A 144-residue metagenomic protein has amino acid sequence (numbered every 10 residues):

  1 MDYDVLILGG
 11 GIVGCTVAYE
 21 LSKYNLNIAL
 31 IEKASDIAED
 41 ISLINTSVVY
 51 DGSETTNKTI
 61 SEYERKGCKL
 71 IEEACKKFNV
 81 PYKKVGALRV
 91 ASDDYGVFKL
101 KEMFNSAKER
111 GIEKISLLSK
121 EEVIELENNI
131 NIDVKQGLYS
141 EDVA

Functional and structural regions predicted by a protein language model:
Y3-L30: N-terminal Rossmann-like FAD-binding beta1-loop-alpha1 element of flavoenzymes
G11, A34, S47: Proline-glycine-enriched beta-turn/loop adjacent to the NAD(P) cofactor-binding site in Rossmann-like oxidoreductases
S22-I44: Glycine-rich FAD pyrophosphate-binding loop
Y24-L26, K76, N128: Proline-centered flexible-loop/turn and helix-kink motifs
I44-T46, N131-I132: Short low-complexity, flexible loop/linker segments enriched in glycine and/or proline with clustered acidic
T46-L126: Dinucleotide-binding Rossmann-like beta1-alpha1 core, especially the glycine-rich loop that anchors the ADP
A91-G96, I124-A144: Conserved redox-cofactor binding core of oxidoreductases
